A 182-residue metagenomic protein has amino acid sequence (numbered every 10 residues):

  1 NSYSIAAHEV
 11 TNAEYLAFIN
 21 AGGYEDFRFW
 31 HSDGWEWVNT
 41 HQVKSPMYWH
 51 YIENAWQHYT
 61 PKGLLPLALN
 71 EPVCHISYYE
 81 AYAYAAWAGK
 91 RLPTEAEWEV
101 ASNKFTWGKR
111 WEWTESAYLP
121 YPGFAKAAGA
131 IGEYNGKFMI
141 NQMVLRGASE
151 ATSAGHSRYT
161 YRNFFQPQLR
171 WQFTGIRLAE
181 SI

Functional and structural regions predicted by a protein language model:
Y3-S4, H8-G23, Y51-Y82, A86 (+3 more regions): Disulfide-stabilized, aromatic/cysteine-rich ligand-recognition loop
A6, D33-I52: Short acidic-hydrophobic catalytic motif
N12-I19, Y24-H31, T114-G129, S153-A154 (+1 more regions): Cytochrome P450 core scaffold surrounding the K-helix E-X-X-R motif and the conserved "meander" helix-loop region
W30, W49, W87, W98 (+1 more regions): Signature tryptophan residues that serve as conserved aromatic anchors
L69-N70, C74, A96-W107, S116 (+2 more regions): Short, well-ordered junction/capping motifs at the entry into regular secondary structure
R91, A101-K104, R110, A154: Structural signature of nuclease core domains in nucleic-acid processing machines
G129-G132, N163-F164: Short beta-alpha connecting loops at secondary-structure transitions that line or flank enzyme active sites
